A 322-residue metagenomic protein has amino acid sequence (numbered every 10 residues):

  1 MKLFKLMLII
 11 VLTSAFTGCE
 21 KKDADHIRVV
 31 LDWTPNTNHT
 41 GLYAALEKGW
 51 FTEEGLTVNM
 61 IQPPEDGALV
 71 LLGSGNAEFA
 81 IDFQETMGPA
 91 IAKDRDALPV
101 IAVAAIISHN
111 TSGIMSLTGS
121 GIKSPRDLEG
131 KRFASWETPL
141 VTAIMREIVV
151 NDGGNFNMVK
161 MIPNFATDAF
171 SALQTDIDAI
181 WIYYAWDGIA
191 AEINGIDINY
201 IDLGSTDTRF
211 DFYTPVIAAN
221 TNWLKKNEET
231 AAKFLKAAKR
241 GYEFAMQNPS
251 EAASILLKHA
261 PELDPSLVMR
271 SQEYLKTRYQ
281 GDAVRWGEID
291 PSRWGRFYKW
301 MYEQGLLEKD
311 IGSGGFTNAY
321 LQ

Functional and structural regions predicted by a protein language model:
K2-I9: Sec-dependent signal peptide recognition, specifically the positively charged N-region followed immediately by
A15-G18: C-terminal motif of bacterial Sec signal peptides marking the signal peptidase cleavage site
E20-K22: Bacterial signal peptide processing site
D25-F165, F170, Q174, D178-I182 (+2 more regions): Short, glycine-/small- and polar/acidic-enriched structural segments that line small-molecule recognition paths
E53, D94, S205-F210, T277-P291: Short, solvent-exposed loop/beta-turn-alpha elements that line the ligand-binding surface or hinge of extracytoplasmic
Q84-T86, D168-P261: Pocket-lining segment of extracytoplasmic ligand-binding domains
K225-E303: Secondary-structure end/capping motifs
W294-Q322: Conserved C-terminal helix/tail region of periplasmic/extracytoplasmic solute-binding proteins
